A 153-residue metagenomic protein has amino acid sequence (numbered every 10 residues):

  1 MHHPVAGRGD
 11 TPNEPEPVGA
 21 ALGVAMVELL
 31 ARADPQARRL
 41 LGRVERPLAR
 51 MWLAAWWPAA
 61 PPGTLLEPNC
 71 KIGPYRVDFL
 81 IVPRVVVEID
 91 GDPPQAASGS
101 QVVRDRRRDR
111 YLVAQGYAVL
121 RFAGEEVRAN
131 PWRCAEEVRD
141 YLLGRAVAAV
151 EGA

Functional and structural regions predicted by a protein language model:
M1-T64, R145-A153: Solvent-exposed, charged helical/coil patches that constitute nucleic-acid or partner-interaction surfaces
A33-D34, D92-Q95, L143: A short, structure-level motif marking secondary-structure boundaries and short turns
P62-T64, P68, G73-V77: Short beta-strand or tight-loop elements that sit immediately N-terminal to catalytic metal-binding acidic residues
L65, V85, A118: Residue-level detector of anion-binding/catalytic polar loops
G73, P93, E126: Residue-level detector of flexible, active-site-proximal loop/helix-junction positions within diverse enzyme catalytic
R76-R107: Short beta-strand-loop-alpha-helix junction that forms the active-site gateway of nucleic-acid-processing nucleases
G99-Y141: Catalytic cores of nucleic-acid endonucleases
